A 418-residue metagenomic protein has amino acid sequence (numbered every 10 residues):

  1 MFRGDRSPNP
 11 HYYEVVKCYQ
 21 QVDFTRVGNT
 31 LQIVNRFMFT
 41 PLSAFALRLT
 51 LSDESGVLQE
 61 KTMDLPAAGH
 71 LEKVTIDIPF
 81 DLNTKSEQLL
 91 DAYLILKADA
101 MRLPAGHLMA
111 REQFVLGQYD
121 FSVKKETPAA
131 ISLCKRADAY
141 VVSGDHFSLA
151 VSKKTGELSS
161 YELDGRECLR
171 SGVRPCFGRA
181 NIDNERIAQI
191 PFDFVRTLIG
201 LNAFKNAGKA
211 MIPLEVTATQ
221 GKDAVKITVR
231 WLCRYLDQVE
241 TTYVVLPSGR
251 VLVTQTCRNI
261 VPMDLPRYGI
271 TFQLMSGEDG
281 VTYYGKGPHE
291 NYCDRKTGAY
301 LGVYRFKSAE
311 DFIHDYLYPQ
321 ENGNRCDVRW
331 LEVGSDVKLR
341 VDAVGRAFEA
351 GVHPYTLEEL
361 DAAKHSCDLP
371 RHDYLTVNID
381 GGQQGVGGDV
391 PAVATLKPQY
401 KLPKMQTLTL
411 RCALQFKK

Functional and structural regions predicted by a protein language model:
M1-I76, L82, R346-T376, Q384-V386: Substrate-binding clefts and catalytic carboxylate motifs of secreted carbohydrate-active enzymes
F24-R26, R102-P104, G280-Y283: Acidic/polar loop patches that form or flank catalytic/metal-binding clefts of enzymes that bind anionic ligands
I33-F37, L51, F80, L94 (+3 more regions): Hydrophobic beta-strand positions in extracellular immunoglobulin-like domains
F37-P41, A98, I260-P262: Short, acidic/polar linear motifs in exposed loop/turn regions
A46, E87-D91, L252: Short, conserved beta-strand segments of beta-strand-rich sandwich/propeller modules, principally
D53-S55, A98-A100, D164-E167, S276: Solvent-exposed strand-loop boundary residues in beta-sheet-rich modules
L82-V123: Terminal connector regions
N83-K85, F114-K418: Beta-strand/loop-rich accessory regions of lumenal/periplasmic or secreted enzymes, predominantly carbohydrate-active
